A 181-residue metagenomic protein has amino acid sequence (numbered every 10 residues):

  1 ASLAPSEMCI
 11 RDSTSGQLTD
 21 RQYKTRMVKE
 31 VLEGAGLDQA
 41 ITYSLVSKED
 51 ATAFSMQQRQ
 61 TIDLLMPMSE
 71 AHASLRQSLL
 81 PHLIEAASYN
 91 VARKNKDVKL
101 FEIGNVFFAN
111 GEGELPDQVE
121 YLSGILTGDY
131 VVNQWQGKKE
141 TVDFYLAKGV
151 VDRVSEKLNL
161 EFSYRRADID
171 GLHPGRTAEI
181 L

Functional and structural regions predicted by a protein language model:
A1-P5, C9-I10: Single conserved hydrophobic/aromatic residue that forms the stacking wall/gate of nucleotide- or nucleobase-binding
S6-E7, G36-D38: Conserved "right-hand" nucleotidyltransferase catalytic core of DNA-directed polymerases
S13-S15: Primarily the HKD phosphodiesterase
T19, Y23, L37-L181: TRNA-recognition modules of translation machinery and tRNA-sensing kinases, especially anticodon-binding
V28-K29: Primarily single-stranded nucleic-acid-binding OB-fold modules
